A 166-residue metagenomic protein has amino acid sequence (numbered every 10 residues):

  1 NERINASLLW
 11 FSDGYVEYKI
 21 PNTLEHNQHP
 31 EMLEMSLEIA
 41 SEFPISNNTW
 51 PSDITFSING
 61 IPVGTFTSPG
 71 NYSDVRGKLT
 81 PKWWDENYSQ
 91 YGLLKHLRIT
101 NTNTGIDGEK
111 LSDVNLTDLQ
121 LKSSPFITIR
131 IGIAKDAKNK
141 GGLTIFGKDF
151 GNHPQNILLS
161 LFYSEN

Functional and structural regions predicted by a protein language model:
N1-E86: Mid-protein regulatory/catalytic core that forms ligand/cofactor-binding pockets and protein-protein interaction
E2-L9, P69-K122, N139-G141: Extended, solvent-exposed segments with strong compositional bias
H26-H29, H96, H153: Histidine (H) residue identity feature
P30-E31, L94, I157-S160: Generic hydrophobic, helix-prone segments enriched in Leu/Val/Ile
P30-L33, D85-E86, L116-D136: Noncatalytic modules at the cell exterior or secretory-pathway interfaces, chiefly beta-strand-rich lectin/adhesion
L37, F56, I127-I131, L159: Hydrophobic beta-strand residues in large extracellular and virion-surface proteins
L37, I99, L143-I145: Hydrophobic transmembrane signal anchors and adjacent membrane-proximal interface regions, especially in viral
G132-N166: Proprotein-processing/basic-patch segments
